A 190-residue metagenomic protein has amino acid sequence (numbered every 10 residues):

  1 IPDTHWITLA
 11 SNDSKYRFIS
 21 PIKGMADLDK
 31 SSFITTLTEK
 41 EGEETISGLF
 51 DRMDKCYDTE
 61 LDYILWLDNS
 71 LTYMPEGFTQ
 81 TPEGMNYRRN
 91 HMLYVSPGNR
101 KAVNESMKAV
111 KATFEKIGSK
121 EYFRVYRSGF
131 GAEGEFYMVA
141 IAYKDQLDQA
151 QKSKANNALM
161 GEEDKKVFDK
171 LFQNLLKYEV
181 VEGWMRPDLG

Functional and structural regions predicted by a protein language model:
I1-G190: Short S/T/G/P-rich N-terminal loop/turn motif that feeds into the first structured element of a domain
